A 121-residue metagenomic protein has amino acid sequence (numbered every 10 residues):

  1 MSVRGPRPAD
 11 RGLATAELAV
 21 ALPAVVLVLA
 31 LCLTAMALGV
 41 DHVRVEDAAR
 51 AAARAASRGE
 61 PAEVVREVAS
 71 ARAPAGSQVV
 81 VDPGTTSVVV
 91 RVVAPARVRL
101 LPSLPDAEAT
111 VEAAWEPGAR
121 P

Functional and structural regions predicted by a protein language model:
M1-V64: Alpha-helical assembly-interface signal, strongest on the long, hydrophobic N-terminal helix that forms
S2-V3, A62-P121: Short, conserved structural patches
